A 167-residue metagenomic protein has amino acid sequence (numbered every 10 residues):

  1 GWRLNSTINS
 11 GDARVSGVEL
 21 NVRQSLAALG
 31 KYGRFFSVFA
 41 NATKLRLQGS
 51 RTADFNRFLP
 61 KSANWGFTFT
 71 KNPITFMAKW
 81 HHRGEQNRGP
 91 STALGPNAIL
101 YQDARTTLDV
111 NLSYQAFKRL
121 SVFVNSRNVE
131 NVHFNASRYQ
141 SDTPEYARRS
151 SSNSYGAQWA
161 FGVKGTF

Functional and structural regions predicted by a protein language model:
G1-P90: Gram-negative outer-membrane beta-barrel transporters
L4-N9, Q48-D54, L94-I99, D109 (+1 more regions): Extracellular loop and loop/strand-boundary signature of outer-membrane beta-barrel proteins
V15, P60-N64, R105-D109, Y146-R148 (+1 more regions): Transmembrane beta-barrel architecture of outer membranes
R57-K61, Q86, G95-A98, S141-E145: Short, low-complexity, polar/charged sequence segments that are solvent-exposed and flexible
T70-K71, Q102, A116: Structural motif
G84-G89, S113-F167: C-terminal beta-signal and adjacent terminal beta-strands/loops of Gram-negative outer-membrane beta-barrel proteins
